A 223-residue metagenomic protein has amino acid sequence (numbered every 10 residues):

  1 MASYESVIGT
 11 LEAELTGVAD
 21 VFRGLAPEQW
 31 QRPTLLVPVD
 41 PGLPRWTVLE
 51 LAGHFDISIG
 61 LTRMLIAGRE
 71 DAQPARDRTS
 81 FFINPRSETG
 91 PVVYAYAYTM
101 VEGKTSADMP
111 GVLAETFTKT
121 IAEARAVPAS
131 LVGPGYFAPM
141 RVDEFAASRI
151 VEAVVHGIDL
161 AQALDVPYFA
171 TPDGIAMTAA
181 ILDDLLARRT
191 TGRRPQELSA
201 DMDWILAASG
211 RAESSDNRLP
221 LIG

Functional and structural regions predicted by a protein language model:
A2-G17, G24-P44, M64-S80, E102-K104 (+2 more regions): Structured surface interface patches that mediate subunit assembly and partner/cofactor docking
A19-A26, A52, D56: Short amphipathic alpha-helical segments enriched in leucine
V48-Y94: Conserved alpha-helical segments that form or flank metal/cofactor-binding pockets of metalloenzymes
R86-G111: Long amphipathic alpha-helical segments that form oligomerization/scaffold cores
L113-F117: Oxyanion-binding "anion nests"
